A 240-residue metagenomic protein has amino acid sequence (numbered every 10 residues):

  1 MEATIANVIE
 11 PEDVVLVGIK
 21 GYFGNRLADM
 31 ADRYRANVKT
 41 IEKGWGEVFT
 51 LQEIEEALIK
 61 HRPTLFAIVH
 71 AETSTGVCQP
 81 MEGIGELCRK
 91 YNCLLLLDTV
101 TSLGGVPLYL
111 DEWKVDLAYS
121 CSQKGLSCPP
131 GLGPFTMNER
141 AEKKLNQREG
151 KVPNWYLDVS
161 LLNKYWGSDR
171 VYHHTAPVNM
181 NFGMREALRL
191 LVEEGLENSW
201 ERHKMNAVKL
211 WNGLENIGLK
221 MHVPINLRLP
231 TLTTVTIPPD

Functional and structural regions predicted by a protein language model:
M1-A28: Conserved beta-loop-alpha segment that forms the PLP phosphate-binding cup at the N-terminus of a helix
R26-N37, E55: Active-site-proximal loop->helix
V38, L95-L96, M221: Hydrophobic beta-strand scaffold residues
F49-G104, L117, G125: Active-site phosphate-binding strand-loop segment of PLP-dependent enzymes
D111-Q123: Conserved active-site segment immediately N-terminal to the catalytic lysine that forms the internal aldimine
Q123-N212, N216: Active-site C-terminal subdomain of aminotransferase-like
K220-D240: Conserved PLP-binding catalytic core of the aspartate aminotransferase-like
